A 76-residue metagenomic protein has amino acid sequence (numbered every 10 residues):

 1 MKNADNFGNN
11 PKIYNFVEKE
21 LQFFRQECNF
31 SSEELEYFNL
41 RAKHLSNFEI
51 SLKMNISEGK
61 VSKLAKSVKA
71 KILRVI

Functional and structural regions predicted by a protein language model:
K12-E27: Short, Lys/Arg-enriched N-terminal segment that forms or immediately precedes the first helix of a structured domain
Q26-E34: Short helix-coil-helix linker/hinge
Y37, I50-S51: Hydrophobic positions on the alpha-helical face of helix-turn-helix-like DNA-binding modules
N47: Helix-turn-helix DNA-binding elements, focusing on the entry/boundary residues of the two helices that contact DNA
G59: Key DNA-contact positions within bacterial/archaeal DNA-binding proteins
K69-I76: Short, Lys/Arg-enriched C-terminal cap helix and immediately downstream tail that follows
